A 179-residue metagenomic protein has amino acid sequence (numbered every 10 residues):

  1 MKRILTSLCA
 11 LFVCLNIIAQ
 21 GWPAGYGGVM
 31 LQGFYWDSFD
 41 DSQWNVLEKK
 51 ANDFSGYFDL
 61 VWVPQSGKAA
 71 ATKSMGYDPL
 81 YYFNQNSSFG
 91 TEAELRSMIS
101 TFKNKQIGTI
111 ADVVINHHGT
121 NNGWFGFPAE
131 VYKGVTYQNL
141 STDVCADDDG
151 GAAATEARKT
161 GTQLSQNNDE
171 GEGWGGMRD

Functional and structural regions predicted by a protein language model:
K2-A10: Sec-dependent signal peptide recognition, specifically the positively charged N-region followed immediately by
R3, I17-G21: Bacterial Sec-dependent N-terminal signal peptides
G21-N52, G56-L60, P64-D179: Substrate-binding/active-site clefts of carbohydrate-active enzymes
